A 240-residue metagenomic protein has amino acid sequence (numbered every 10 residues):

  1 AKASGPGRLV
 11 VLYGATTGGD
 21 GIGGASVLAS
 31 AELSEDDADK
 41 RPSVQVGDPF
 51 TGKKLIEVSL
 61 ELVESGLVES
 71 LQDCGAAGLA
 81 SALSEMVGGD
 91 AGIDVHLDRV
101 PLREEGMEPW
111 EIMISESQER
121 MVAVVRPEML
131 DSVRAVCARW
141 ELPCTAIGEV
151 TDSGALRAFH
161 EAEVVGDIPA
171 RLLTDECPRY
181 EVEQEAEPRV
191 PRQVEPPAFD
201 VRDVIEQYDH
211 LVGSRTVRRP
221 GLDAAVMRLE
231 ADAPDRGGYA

Functional and structural regions predicted by a protein language model:
A1-A240: Glycine/proline-enriched, intrinsically flexible loops and inter-domain linkers
